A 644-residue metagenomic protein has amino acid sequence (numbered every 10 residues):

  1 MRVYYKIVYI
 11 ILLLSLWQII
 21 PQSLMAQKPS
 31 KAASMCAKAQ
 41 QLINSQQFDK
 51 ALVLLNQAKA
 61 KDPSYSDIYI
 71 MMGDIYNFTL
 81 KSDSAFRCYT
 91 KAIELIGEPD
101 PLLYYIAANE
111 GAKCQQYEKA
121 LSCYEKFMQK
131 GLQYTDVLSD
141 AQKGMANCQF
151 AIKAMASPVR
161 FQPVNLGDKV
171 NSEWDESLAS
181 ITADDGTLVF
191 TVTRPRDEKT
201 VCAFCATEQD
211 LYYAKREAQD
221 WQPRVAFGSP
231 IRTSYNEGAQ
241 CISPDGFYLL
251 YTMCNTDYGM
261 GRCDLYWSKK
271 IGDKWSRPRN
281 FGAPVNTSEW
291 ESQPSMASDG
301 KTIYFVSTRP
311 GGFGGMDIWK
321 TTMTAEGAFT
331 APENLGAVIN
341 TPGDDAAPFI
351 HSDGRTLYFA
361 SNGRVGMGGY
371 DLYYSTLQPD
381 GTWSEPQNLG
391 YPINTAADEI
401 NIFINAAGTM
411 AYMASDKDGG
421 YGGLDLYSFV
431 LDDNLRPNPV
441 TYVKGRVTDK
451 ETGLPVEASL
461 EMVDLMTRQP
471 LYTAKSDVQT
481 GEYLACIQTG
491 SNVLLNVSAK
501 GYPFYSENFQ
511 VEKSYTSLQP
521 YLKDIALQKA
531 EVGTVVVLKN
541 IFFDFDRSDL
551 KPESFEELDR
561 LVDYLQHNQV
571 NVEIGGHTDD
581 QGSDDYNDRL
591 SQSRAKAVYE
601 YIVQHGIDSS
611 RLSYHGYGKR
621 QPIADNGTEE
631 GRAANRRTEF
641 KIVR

Functional and structural regions predicted by a protein language model:
S30-K61: Alpha-helical segment of the N-proximal tetratricopeptide repeat
F78, S82, P99, I106 (+6 more regions): Short, conserved micro-motifs composed of acidic
S361, V365-G368, G575-R644: Periplasmic OmpA-like peptidoglycan-binding domain that tethers envelope proteins to the cell wall
M466-E482: Short, acidic Ser/Thr/Gly-rich low-complexity loop/linker segments typical of extracellular and cell-surface proteins
G481, S491-G501: A short, solvent-exposed beta-strand micro-motif common in secreted/extracellular proteins
E531-V570, T578-Y586, S610: Short, solvent-exposed beta-strand/turn patches at coil↔beta or beta↔helix junctions that act as interaction loops
